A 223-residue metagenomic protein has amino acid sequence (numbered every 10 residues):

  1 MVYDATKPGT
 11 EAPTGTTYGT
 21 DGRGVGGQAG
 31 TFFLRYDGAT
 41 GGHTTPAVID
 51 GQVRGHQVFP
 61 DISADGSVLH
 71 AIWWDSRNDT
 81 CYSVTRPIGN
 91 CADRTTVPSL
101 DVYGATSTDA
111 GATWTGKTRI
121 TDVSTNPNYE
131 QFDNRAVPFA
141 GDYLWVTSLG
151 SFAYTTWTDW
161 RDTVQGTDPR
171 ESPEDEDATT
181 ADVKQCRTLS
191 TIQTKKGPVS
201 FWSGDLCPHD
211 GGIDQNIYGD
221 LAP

Functional and structural regions predicted by a protein language model:
M1-P223: Extracellular, repeat-based ectodomains that mediate carbohydrate processing or recognition
